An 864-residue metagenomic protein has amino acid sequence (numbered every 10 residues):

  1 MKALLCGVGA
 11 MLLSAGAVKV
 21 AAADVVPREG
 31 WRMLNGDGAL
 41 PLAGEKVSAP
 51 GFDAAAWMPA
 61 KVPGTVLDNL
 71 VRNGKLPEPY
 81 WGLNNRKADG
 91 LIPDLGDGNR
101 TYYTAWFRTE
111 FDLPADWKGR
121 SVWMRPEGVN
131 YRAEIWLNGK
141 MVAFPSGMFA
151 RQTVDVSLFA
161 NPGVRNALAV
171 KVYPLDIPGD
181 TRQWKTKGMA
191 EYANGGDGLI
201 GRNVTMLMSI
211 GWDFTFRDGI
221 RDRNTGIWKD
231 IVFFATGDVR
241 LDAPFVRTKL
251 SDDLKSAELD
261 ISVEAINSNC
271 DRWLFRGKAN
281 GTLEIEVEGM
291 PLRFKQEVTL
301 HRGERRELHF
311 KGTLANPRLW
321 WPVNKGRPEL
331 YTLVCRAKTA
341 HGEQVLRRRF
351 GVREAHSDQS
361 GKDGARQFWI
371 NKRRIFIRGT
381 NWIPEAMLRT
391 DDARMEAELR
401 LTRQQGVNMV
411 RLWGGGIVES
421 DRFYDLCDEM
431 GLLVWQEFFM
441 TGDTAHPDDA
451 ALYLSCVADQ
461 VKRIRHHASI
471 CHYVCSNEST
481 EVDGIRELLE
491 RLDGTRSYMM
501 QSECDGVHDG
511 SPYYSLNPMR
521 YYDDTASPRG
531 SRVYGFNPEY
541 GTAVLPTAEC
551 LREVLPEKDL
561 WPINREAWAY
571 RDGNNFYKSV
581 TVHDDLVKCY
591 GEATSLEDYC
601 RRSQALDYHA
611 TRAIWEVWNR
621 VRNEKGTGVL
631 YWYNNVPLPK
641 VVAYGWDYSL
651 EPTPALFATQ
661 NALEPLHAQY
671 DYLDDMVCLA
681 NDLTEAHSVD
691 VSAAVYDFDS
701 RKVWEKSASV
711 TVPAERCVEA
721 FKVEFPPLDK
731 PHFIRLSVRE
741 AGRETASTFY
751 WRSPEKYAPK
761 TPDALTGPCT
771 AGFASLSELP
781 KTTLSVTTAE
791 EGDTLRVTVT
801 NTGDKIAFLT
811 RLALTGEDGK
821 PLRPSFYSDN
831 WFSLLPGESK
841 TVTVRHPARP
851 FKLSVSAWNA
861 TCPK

Functional and structural regions predicted by a protein language model:
M1-G9, A17-V410, V418, R622-G626 (+2 more regions): Secreted/periplasmic carbohydrate-active enzymes, especially glycoside hydrolases
V26, R32-P41, K61-T65, N69-V71 (+5 more regions): Substrate-binding clefts and catalytic carboxylate motifs of secreted carbohydrate-active enzymes
I92-P93, P384, Q405, G442 (+1 more regions): A short, mixed-charge helix-start or loop-turn motif at secondary-structure junctions
Y103, R306, V323, D449 (+2 more regions): Conserved acidic
E329, W369, A393, A451 (+2 more regions): A generic "alpha-helical surface" signal
M409-N575, R602-A610, W615-V621, K625-G628 (+2 more regions): Substrate-binding/catalytic cleft of secreted carbohydrate-active enzymes, primarily glycoside hydrolases
E429, A445, A593-R601, I614 (+2 more regions): An exposure/low-complexity boundary signal
